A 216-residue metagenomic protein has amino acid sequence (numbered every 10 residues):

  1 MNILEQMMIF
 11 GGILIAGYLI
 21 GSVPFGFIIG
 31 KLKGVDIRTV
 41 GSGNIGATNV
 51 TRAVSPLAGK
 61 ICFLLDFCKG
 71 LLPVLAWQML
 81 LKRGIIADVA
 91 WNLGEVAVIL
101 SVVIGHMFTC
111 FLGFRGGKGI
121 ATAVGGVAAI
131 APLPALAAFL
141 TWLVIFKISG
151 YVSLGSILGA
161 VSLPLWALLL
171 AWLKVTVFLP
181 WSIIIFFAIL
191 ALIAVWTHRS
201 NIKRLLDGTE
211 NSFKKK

Functional and structural regions predicted by a protein language model:
M1-G12, L75-A97, A128-A135, L169-I185: Helix-coil boundary and interhelical linker segments in multi-pass alpha-helical membrane proteins
I9, I13, G17-S22, G26 (+15 more regions): Alpha-helical transmembrane segments in multi-pass membrane proteins
G26, K31, G105-R115, T141-S149 (+1 more regions): C-terminal ends of transmembrane helices
F27-G59, G116, K203-K216: Cytosolic, membrane-interface loops and tails of multi-pass inner-membrane proteins
D36-A47, F111-V124, Y151-A160: Short, non-helical or kinked segments that cap or interrupt transmembrane helices
T51-P56, W77-L81, G119-S149, V161-A171: Interfacial segments of multi-pass membrane proteins
G59-C62, E95, A135, S156: Alpha-helical transmembrane segments and their helix-entry boundary regions
L179-K216: C-terminal membrane-associated helical module and adjoining short loops/tails
